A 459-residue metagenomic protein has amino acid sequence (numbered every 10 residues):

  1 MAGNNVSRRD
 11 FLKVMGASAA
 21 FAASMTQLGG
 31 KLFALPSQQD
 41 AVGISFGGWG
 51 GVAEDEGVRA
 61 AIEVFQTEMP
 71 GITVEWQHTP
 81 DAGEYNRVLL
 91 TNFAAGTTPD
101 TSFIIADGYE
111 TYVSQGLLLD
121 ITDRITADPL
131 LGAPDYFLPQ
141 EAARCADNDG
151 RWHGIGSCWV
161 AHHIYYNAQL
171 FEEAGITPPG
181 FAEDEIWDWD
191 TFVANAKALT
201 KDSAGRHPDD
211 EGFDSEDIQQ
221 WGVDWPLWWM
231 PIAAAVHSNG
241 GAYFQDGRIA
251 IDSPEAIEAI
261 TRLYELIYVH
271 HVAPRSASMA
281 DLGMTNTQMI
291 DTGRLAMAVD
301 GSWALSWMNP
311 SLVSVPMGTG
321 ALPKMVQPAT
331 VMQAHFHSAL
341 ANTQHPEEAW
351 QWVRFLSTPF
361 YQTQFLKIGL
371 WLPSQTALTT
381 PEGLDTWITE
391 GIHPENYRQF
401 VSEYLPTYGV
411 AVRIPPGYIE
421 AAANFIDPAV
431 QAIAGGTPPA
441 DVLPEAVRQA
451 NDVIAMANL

Functional and structural regions predicted by a protein language model:
N4, D10-L32: N-terminal export signals
A34-Q39, T126, A277, W303-S306 (+2 more regions): Mature extracytoplasmic/periplasmic domains
V42, E63, T67-T73, A95 (+7 more regions): Extracytoplasmic/periplasmic substrate-recognition and gating elements
V64-F137, E173-G175, P179, Q288-D291 (+2 more regions): Extracytoplasmic "Venus flytrap"/periplasmic binding protein-like
D107-H163, E211-D217, S314-G320, T386-E390 (+2 more regions): Hinge/lid segment of periplasmic solute-binding proteins
D147, I392-Q449: C-terminal capping/gating helix-and-loop segments adjacent to ligand/active sites or protein-protein/ligand interfaces
D147-S157, H162, E172, D188-I249: Extracytoplasmic/periplasmic solute-binding protein
V193-A198, D246-A280, L322: Glycine-centered hinge/linker elements that transmit conformational signals in sensory and ligand-binding systems
